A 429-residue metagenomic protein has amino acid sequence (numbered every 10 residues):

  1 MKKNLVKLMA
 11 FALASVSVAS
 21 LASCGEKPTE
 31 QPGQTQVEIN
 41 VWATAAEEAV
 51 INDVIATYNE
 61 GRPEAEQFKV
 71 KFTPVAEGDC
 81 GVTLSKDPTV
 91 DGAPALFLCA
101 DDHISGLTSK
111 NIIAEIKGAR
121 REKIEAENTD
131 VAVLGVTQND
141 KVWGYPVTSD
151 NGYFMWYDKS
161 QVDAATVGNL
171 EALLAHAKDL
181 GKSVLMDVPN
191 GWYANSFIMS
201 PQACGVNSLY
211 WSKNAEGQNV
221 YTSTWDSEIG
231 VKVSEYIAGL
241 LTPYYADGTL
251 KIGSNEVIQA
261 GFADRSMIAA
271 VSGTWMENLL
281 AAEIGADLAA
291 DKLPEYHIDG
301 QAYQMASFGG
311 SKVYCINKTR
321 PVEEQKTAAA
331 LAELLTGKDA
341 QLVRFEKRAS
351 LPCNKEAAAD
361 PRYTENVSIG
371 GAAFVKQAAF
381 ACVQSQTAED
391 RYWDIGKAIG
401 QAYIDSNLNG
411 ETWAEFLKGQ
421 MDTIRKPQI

Functional and structural regions predicted by a protein language model:
N4, A10-F11, S20-S105, E323 (+2 more regions): Conserved N-terminal structural module of periplasmic/extracytoplasmic solute-binding proteins
P63-N128, S160, A165, Q259-G261 (+2 more regions): Extracytoplasmic "Venus flytrap"/periplasmic binding protein-like
S85-D87, A93-A95, K123-Y157, K182-M186 (+2 more regions): A structural signal for short loop-to-beta-strand junctions that line the ligand-binding cleft of periplasmic/secreted
D101-Y153, A165, E171, A289-K292: Hinge/lid segment of periplasmic solute-binding proteins
K141-V147, Y153, L174-S223: Extracytoplasmic/periplasmic solute-binding protein
E216-I252: Glycine-centered hinge/linker elements that transmit conformational signals in sensory and ligand-binding systems
A282-K347: Extracytoplasmic/periplasmic substrate-recognition and gating elements
F308, K347-L351, S368-I429: C-terminal capping/gating helix-and-loop segments adjacent to ligand/active sites or protein-protein/ligand interfaces
